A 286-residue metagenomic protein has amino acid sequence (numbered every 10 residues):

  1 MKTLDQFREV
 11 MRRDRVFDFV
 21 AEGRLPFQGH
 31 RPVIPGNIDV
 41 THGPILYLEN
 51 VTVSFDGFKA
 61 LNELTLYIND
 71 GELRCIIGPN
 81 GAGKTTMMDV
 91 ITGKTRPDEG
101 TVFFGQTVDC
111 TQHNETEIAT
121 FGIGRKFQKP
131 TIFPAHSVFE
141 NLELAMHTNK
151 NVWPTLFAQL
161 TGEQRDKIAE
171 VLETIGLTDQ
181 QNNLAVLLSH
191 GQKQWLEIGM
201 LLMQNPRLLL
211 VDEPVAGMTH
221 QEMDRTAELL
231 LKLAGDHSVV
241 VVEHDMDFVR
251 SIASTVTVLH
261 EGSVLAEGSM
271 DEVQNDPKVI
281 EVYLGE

Functional and structural regions predicted by a protein language model:
M1-T52, E286: ABC-family P-loop ATPase nucleotide-binding domain
G36-D39, T155-Q180, R207, E228: Conserved ABC ATPase "signature" region
I77-P79: The feature captures the beta-strand-to-loop junction immediately N-terminal to the Walker
T92: Helix-to-loop junction immediately C-terminal to a conserved catalytic motif
T101-F121, L160: ABC ATPase NBD Q-loop/coupling interface
L209-E213: Catalytic Walker B motif of ABC-type/P-loop ATPase nucleotide-binding domains
M223-G235: Helical segment within the ABC ATPase nucleotide-binding domain
